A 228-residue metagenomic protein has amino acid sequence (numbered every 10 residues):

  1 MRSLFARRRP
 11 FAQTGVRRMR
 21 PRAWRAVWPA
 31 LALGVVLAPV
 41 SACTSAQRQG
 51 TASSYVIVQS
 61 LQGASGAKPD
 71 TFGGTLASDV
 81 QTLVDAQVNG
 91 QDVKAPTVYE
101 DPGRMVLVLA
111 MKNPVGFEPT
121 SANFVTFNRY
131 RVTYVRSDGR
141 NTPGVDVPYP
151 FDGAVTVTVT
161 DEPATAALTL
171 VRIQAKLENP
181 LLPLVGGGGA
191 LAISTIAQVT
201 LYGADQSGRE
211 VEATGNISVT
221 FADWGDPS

Functional and structural regions predicted by a protein language model:
M1-W24: N-terminal secretory signal peptides that target proteins for export/translocation
P29-L37: Hydrophobic helical h-region of N-terminal Sec-dependent signal peptides in bacterial secretory/periplasmic proteins
P39-A42: C-terminal motif of bacterial Sec signal peptides marking the signal peptidase cleavage site
T44-S228: Non-catalytic macromolecular-recognition regions in eukaryotic signaling proteins
